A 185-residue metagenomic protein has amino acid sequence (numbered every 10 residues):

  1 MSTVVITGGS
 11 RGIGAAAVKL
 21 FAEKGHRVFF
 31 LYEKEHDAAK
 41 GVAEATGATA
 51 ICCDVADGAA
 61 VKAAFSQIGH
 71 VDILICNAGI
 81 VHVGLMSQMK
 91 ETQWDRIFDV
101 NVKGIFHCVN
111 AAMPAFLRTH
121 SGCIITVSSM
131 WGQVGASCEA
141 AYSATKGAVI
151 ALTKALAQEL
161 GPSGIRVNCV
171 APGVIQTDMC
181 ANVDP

Functional and structural regions predicted by a protein language model:
S10-R11: Conserved glycine-rich cofactor-binding loop
K24-A39: Conserved glycine-rich Rossmann-like NAD(P)H-binding loop of the short-chain dehydrogenase/reductase
L85-M86, K90-F98, C180: Substrate-binding pocket helix/loop in short-chain dehydrogenase/reductase
S87, V134-A140, P162-S163: Active-site loop immediately N-terminal to the catalytic Tyr-X3-Lys motif of short-chain dehydrogenase/reductase
V109, T145, T153: Active-site helix of classical SDR
P114, Q158-P162: Alpha-helical segment proximal to the catalytic Tyr-Lys
S129: Residue(s) in the substrate-gating loop at a strand-loop-helix junction that position the organic substrate next
